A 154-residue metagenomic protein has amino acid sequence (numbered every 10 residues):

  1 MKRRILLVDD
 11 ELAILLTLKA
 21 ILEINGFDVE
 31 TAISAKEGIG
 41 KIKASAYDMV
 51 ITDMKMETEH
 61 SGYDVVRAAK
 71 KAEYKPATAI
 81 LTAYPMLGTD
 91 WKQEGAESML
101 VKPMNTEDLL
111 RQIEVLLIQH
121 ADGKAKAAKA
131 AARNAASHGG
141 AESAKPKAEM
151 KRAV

Functional and structural regions predicted by a protein language model:
L12-E30: Two-component/phosphorelay signaling modules centered on CheY-like receiver
T31-M49: Acidic, metal-coordinating helix/loop segments flanking the phosphotransfer/catalytic sites of two-component signaling
G40, S61-K75: Short amphipathic alpha-helix used as the core "switch/output" element in two-component signaling
D53-M54: Active-site residues of response regulator receiver
D64, K71, A83-V101, E107 (+1 more regions): Alpha4 helix (beta4-alpha4-beta5 surface) of REC/receiver domains from two-component response regulators
A79-L81: Hydrophobic/aromatic residues positioned on beta-strands within the core alpha/beta folds
L109-D122: Receiver (REC) domain switch/output surface
H120-V154: CheY-like receiver
